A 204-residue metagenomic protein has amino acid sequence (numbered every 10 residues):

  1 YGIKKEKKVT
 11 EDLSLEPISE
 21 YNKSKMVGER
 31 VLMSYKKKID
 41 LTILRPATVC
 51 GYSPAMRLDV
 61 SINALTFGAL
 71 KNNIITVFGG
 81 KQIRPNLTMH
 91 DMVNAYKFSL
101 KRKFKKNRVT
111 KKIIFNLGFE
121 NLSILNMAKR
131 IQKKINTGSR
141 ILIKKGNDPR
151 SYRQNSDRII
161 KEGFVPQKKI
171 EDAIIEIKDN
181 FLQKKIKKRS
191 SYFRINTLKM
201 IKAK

Functional and structural regions predicted by a protein language model:
I3-I43, T48-V49, P54: Catalytic helix-loop patch of NAD(P)-dependent Rossmann-fold dehydrogenases
E6, T66-F67, K106-N107: Short secondary-structure boundary/capping segments
I18, A47-L58, G79-H90: Glycine-rich "substrate-gating" loop/helix at the edge of Rossmann-like oxidoreductase active sites
E20, S24, L58, I62 (+2 more regions): Conserved donor sugar-nucleotide recognition element shared by glycan-biosynthetic enzymes
V27, V31, Y35, L65 (+2 more regions): Hydrophobic alpha-helix immediately C-terminal to the catalytic Tyr-X-X-X-Lys motif of short-chain
Y35, G68-A69, S99-R102: Conserved catalytic core of Hanks-type protein kinase domains
N73, F78-K204: C-terminal substrate-binding subdomain of Rossmann-fold SDR/epimerase-dehydratase oxidoreductases
